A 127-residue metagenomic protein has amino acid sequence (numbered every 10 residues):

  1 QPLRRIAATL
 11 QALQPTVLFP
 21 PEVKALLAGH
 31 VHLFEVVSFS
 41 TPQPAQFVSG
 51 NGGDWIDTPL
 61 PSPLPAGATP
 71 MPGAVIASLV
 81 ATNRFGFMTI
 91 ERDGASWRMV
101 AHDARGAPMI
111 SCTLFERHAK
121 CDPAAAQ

Functional and structural regions predicted by a protein language model:
Q1: Short acidic, glycine-rich surface-loop motifs adjacent to enzyme active sites
R4-A25, V31-Q127: Metal-dependent phosphoesterase/phosphodiesterase active-site architecture
